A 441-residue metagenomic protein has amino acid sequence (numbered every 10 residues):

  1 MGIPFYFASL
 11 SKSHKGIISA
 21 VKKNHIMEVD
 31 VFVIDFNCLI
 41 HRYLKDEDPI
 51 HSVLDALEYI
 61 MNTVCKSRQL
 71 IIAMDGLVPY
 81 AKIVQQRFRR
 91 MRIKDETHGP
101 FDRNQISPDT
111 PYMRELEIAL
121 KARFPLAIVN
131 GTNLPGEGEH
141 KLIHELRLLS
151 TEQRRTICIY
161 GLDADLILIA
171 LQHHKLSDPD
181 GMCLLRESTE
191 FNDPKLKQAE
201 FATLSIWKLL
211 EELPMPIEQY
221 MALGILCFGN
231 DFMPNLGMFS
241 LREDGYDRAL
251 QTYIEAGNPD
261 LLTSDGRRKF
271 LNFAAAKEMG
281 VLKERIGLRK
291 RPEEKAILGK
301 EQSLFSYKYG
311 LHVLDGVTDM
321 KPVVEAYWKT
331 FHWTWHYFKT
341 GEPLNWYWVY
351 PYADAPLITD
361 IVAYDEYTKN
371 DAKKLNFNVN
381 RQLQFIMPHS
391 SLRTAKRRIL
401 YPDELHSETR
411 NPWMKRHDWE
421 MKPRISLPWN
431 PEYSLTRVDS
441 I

Functional and structural regions predicted by a protein language model:
M1-I441: Noncatalytic, typically N-terminal accessory segments of nucleic acid-processing enzymes and closely related
